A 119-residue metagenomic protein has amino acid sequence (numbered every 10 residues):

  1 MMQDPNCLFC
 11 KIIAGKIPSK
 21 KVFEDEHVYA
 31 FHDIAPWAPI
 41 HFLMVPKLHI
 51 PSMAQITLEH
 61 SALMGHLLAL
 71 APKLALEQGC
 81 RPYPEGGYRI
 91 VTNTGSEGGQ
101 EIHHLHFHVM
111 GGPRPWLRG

Functional and structural regions predicted by a protein language model:
M1-G119: HIT superfamily nucleotide-processing domains
